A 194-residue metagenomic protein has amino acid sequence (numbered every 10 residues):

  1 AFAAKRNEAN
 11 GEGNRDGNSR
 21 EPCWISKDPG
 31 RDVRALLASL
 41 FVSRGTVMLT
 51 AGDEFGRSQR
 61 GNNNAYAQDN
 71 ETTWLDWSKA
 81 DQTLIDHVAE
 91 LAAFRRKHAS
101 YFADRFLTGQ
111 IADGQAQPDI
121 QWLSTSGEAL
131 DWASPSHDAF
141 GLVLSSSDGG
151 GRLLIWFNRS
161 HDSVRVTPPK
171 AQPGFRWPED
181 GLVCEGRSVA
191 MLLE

Functional and structural regions predicted by a protein language model:
A1-E194: Active-site and adjacent substrate-binding regions of carbohydrate-active enzymes
